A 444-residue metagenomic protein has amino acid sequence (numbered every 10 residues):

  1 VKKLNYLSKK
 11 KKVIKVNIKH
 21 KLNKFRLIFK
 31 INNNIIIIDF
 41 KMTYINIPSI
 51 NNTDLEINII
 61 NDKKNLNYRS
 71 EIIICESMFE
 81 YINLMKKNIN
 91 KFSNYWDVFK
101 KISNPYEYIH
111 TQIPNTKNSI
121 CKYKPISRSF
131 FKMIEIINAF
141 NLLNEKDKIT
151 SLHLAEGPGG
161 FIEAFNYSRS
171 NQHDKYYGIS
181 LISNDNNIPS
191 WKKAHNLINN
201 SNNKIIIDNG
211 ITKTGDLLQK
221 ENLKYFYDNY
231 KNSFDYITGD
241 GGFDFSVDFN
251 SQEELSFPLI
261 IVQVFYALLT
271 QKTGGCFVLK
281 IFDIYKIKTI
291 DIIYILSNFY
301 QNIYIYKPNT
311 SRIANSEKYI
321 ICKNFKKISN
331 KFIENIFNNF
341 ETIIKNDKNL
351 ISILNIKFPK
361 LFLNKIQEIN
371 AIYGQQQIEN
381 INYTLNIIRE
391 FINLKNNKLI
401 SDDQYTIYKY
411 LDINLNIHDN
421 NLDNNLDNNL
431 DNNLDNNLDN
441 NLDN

Functional and structural regions predicted by a protein language model:
M42-N229, K360-N421, N444: Intrinsically disordered, low-complexity glycine/charged-rich regulatory or linker segments that flank or connect
L152-G157, N229-V247: Conserved proline-anchored active-site loop of SAM-dependent methyltransferases that bridges a beta-strand
F245-L255: Glycine/threonine-rich flexible loop motifs
E253-Y304: Conserved Class I SAM-dependent methyltransferase catalytic core
I295, Q301-I344: Class I S-adenosyl-L-methionine
K323-T384: Flexible, glycine-/basic-rich loop-and-beta segments that form/coincide with the SAM-dependent methyltransferase
D419-D431, D435-N444: Asp/Glu-rich intrinsically disordered low-complexity tracts
